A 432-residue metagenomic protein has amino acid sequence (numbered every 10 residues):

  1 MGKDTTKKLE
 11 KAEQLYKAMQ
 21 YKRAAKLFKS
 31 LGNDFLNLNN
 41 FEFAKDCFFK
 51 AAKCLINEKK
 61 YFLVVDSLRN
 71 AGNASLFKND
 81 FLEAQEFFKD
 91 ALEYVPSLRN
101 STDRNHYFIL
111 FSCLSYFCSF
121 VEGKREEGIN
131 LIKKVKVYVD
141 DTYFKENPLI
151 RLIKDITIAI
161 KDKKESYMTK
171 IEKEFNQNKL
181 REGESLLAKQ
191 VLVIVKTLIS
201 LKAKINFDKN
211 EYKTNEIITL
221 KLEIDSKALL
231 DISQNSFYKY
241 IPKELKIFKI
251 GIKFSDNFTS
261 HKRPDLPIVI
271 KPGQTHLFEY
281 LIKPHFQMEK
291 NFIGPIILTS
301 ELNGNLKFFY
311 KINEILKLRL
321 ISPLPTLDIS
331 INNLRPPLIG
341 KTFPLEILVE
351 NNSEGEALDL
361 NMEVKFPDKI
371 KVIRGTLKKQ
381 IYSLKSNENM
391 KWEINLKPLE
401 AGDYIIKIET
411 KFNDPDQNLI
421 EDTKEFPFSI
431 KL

Functional and structural regions predicted by a protein language model:
K11, A24, L31, A44 (+6 more regions): Structural register within alpha-helical repeat arrays
E13, G32-N33, A52-K53, G72-N73 (+3 more regions): Amphipathic alpha-helical segments of tetratricopeptide repeats
A18, L38, E58, K78 (+2 more regions): Structural motif corresponding to the intra-repeat A-B loop/turn of tetratricopeptide repeats
E184-K213, S255-T259, I312-L338, K365-I373 (+1 more regions): Low-complexity, acidic Ser/Thr/Pro/Gly-rich terminal tails and inter-domain linkers that flank the onset of structured
Y212-N215, L229-Q234, Y240-I247, N291 (+2 more regions): Short acidic/proline- and small/hydrophobic-mixed sequence motifs that coincide with surface turns and coil-to-beta
T214-D231, N235-S236, L338-G355: Short beta-strand elements of extracellular/lumenal beta-sandwich folds
Q274-Y280, E388-I394: Short strand-edge motifs at loop-to-beta-strand transitions and within beta-strands of extracellular beta-rich domains
K283-K290, L396-G402: Short, surface-exposed loop/turn segments at beta-strand-coil junctions that are enriched for proline with nearby
